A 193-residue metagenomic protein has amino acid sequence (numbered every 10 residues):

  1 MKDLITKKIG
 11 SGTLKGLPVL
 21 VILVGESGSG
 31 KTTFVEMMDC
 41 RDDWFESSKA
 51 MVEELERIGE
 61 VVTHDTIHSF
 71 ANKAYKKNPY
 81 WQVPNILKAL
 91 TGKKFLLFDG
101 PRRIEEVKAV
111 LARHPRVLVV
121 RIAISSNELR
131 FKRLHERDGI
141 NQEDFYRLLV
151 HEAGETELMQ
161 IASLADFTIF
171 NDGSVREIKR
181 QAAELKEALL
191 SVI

Functional and structural regions predicted by a protein language model:
M1-V19: Extreme N-terminal, non-catalytic leader segments that precede Walker-type/kinase nucleotide-binding cores
E26: P-loop (Walker A) phosphate-binding loop of NTP-binding proteins
K31: Conserved lysine of the Walker
F34: Hydrophobic positions on the alpha1 helix immediately C-terminal to the Walker A/P-loop
D43-L97, P101-K108: ATP-dependent small-molecule kinase phosphotransfer cores that center on conserved nucleotide phosphate-binding segments
W81, E136-L189: Small-molecule kinase domains that catalyze NTP-dependent phosphoryl transfer to phosphate-bearing small molecules
D99-G100, R113-D138: Conserved phosphate-donor/acceptor-positioning beta-strand/loop module used by diverse small-molecule
